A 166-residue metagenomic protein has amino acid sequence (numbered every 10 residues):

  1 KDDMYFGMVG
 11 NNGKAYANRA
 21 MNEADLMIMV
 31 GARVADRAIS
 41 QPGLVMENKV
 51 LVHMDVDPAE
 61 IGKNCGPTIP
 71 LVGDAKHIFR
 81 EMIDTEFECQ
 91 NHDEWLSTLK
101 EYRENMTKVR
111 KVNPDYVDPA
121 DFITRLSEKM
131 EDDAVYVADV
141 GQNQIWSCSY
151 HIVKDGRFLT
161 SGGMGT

Functional and structural regions predicted by a protein language model:
K1, K100-T166: Active-site diphosphate/adenylate-binding microenvironment
D2-T98: Glycine-rich, acidic loop regions that bind phosphate or pyrophosphate groups
